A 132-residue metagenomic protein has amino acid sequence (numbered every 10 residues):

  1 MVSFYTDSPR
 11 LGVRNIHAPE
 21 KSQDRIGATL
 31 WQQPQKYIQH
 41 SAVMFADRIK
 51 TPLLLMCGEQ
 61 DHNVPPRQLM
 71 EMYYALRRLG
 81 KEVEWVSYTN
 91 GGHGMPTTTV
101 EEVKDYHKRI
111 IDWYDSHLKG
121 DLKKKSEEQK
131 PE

Functional and structural regions predicted by a protein language model:
M1-E132: Active-site-proximal cap/loop segments of hydrolase catalytic domains
